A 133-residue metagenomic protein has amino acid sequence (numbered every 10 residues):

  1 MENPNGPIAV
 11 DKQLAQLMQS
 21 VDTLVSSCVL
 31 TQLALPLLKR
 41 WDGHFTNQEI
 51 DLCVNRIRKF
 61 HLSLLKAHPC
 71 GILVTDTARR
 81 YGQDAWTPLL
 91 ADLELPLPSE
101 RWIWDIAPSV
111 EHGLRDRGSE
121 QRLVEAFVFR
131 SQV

Functional and structural regions predicted by a protein language model:
M1-Q19: S-adenosyl-L-methionine
P7-D11, N47-L65, L89-A91: Well-ordered, non-membrane alpha-helical segments in soluble/globular domains
S20-V21, H68: A general structural motif
V25: A conserved beta-strand element that flanks and buttresses the S-adenosyl-L-methionine
C28, T75: A cross-domain feature marking catalytic cores of carbohydrate-active enzymes and several ubiquitous metabolic/repair
L30-R58: Mobile active-site "lid"/loop adjacent to the S-adenosyl-L-methionine
D76-V133: Charged, low-complexity C-terminal accessory regions
